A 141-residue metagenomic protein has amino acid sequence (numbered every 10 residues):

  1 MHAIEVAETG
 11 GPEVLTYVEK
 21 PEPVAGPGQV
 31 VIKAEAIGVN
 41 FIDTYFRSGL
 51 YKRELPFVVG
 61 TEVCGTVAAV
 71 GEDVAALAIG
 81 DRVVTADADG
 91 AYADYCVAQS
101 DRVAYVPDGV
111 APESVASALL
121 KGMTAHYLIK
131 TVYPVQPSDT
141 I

Functional and structural regions predicted by a protein language model:
A3-V6, I32: A short beta-strand micro-motif
G10-Y17, F41-D43: Short N-terminal binding/cap micro-motifs at the start of the first secondary-structure element
T16, G28, T61, S100 (+1 more regions): Exposed loop/turn and edge beta-strand positions of beta-sandwich/beta-sheet ligand-binding modules
P21-G38, S48-G90: Glycine-rich beta-strand-centered segment in the early N-terminal region that forms part of a ligand/cofactor-binding
R82-I141: NAD(P)H dinucleotide-binding glycine-rich loop of Rossmann-like/cofactor-binding domains, especially the beta1-alpha1
